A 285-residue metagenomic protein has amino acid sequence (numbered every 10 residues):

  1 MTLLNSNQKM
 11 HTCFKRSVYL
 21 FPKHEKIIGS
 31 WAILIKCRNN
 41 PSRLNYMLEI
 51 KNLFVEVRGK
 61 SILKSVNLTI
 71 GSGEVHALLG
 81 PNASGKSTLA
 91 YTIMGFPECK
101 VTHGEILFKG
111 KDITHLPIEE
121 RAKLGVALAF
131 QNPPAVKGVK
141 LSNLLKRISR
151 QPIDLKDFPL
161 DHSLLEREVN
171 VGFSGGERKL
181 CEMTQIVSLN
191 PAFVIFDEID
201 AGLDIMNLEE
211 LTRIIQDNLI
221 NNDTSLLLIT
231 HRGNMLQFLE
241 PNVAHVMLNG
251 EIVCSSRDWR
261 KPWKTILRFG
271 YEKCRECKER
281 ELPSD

Functional and structural regions predicted by a protein language model:
L48-I50, L63: Conserved structural motif at the start of ABC-family nucleotide-binding domains
I70-S72: Conserved hydrophobic segment flanking the Walker A/P-loop of ABC-type ATPase nucleotide-binding domains
L79-P81: The feature captures the beta-strand-to-loop junction immediately N-terminal to the Walker
K100-T102, D112-A127, I266: ABC ATPase NBD coupling module
L128-N132, G138-P152: Q-loop/switch helix immediately C-terminal to the Walker
I186-V187: ABC ATPase C-loop
E198-I199, M206: Walker B catalytic motif
M247, E251-R275: Conserved beta-strand-loop-alpha-helix hinge in the C-terminal portion of ABC ATPase nucleotide-binding domains
